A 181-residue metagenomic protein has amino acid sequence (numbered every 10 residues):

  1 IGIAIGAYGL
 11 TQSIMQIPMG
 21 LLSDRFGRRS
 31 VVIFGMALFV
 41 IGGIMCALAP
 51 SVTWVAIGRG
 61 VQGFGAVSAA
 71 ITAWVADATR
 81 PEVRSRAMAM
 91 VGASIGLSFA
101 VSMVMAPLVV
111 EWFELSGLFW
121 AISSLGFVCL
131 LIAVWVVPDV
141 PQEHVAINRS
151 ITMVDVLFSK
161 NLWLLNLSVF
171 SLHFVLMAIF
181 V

Functional and structural regions predicted by a protein language model:
I1-A4, G9, M177-V181: Helix-loop boundary and gating motifs at the non-cytosolic
G9-I17, F99-A100: Residue-level signature of mid-helix packing/kink "hotspots" within the transmembrane helices of 12-pass Major
I14-P50: Conserved MFS/SLC helix-loop-helix module at the cytosolic interface between two early adjacent transmembrane helices
G58-S94: Cytoplasmic helix-loop-helix junction between adjacent transmembrane helices in 12-TM secondary transporters
S98-V110: Small-residue (Gly/Pro/Ala) motifs that create kinks and tight helix-helix packing interfaces
S124-E143: C-terminal membrane-cytosol helix-exit motif in multi-pass small-molecule transporters
P138-N166: Juxtamembrane intracellular "pre-TM" segments in multi-pass secondary transporters
L164-V181: Extracytoplasmic gate region of multi-pass secondary transporters
